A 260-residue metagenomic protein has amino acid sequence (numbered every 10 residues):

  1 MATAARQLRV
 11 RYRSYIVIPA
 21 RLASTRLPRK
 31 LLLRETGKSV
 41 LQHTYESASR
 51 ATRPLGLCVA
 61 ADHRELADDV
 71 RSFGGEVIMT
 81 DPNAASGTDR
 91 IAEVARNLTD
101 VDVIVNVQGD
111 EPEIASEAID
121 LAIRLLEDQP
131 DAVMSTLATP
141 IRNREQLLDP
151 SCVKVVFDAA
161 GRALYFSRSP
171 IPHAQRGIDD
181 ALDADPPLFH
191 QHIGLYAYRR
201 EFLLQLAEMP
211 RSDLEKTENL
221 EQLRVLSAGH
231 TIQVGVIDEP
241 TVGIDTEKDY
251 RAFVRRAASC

Functional and structural regions predicted by a protein language model:
A4-Q7, R11-A61: N-terminal glycine-rich phosphate-binding loop and ensuing alpha1 helix
R6, D180-C260: Conserved alpha/beta core of the MobA/IspD/sugar-nucleotide pyrophosphorylase nucleotidyltransferase superfamily
I16, L57-V59, I104, S135 (+2 more regions): Hydrophobic/aromatic residues located in beta-strands of well-ordered beta-sheets within soluble catalytic
P54, D100-V101, Q129-A132, H230: Short, high-confidence coil segments that cap the C-terminus of an alpha-helix and link into the following beta-strand
A61-D62, I114, Y198, D245: A conserved hydrophobic position in a structured secondary element of the catalytic/binding core that shapes
R64-R124: Short phosphate-binding loop-to-helix
I114-S212: Conserved core of the sugar-phosphate nucleotidyltransferase
